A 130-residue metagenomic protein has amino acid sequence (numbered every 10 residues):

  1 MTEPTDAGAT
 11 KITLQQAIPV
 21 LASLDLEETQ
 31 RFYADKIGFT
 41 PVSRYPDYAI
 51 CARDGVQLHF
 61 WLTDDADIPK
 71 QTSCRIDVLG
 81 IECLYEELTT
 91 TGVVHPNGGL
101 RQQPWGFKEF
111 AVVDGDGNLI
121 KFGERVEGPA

Functional and structural regions predicted by a protein language model:
M1-E28, Q57, C74, R125-A130: N-terminal beta-strand motif that seeds the catalytic metal site of vicinal oxygen chelate
I12-Q15, A66-Q71, P104: Short glycine-enriched loop/turn motifs at secondary-structure junctions
P19-L21, L62, P104, A111 (+1 more regions): Short beta->alpha transition motifs characteristic of CBS
D25-F39: Amphipathic alpha-helical segments
D25-L26, C74-L119: Vicinal oxygen chelate
A34-D35, A52, T89: Alpha-helical segments within the soluble intracellular
G38-S43, H95-G98: Short secondary-structure junctions
T40-T72, L119-E124: Conserved short beta-strand elements that form part of the metal-binding/catalytic scaffold of enzyme active sites
